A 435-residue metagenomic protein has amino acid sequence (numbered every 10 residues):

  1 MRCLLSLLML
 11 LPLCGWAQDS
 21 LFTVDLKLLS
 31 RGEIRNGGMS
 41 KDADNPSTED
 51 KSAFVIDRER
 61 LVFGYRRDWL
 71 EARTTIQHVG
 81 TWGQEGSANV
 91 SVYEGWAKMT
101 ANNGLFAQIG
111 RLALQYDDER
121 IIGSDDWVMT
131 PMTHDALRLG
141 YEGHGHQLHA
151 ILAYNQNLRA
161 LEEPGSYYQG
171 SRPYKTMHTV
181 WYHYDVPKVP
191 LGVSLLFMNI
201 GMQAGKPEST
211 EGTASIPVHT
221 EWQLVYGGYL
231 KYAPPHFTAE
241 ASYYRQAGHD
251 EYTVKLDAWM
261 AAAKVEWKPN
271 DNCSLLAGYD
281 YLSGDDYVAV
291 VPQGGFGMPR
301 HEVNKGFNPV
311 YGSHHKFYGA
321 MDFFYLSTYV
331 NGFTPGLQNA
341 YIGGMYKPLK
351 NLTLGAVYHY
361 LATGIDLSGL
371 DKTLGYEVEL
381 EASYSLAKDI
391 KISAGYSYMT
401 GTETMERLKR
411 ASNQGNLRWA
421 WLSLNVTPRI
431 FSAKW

Functional and structural regions predicted by a protein language model:
L13-A17: Sec/Tat signal peptide C-region and signal peptidase I cleavage site
Q18-K41, L70-T74: Transmembrane beta-strand segments of Gram-negative outer membrane beta-barrel proteins
L21, N102-A107, D125-Q293, A340-I342 (+4 more regions): Signature for the C-terminal beta-barrel architecture of outer-membrane proteins
R31-M39, Q77-G83, L112-D125, A153-G165 (+6 more regions): Sequence/structural signature of outer-membrane beta-barrel proteins
D42-D57, G64-N103, L114-V128, E208 (+3 more regions): Surface-exposed loop and membrane-interface regions of Gram-negative outer-membrane beta-barrel proteins
K51-I56, G86-S91, M129-P131, R172-Y174 (+5 more regions): Short sequence motifs at beta-strands and strand-loop junctions characteristic of Gram-negative outer-membrane
G284-E377: C-terminal structural cap/anchor segments
G415-W435: Outer-membrane beta-barrel "beta-signal"
